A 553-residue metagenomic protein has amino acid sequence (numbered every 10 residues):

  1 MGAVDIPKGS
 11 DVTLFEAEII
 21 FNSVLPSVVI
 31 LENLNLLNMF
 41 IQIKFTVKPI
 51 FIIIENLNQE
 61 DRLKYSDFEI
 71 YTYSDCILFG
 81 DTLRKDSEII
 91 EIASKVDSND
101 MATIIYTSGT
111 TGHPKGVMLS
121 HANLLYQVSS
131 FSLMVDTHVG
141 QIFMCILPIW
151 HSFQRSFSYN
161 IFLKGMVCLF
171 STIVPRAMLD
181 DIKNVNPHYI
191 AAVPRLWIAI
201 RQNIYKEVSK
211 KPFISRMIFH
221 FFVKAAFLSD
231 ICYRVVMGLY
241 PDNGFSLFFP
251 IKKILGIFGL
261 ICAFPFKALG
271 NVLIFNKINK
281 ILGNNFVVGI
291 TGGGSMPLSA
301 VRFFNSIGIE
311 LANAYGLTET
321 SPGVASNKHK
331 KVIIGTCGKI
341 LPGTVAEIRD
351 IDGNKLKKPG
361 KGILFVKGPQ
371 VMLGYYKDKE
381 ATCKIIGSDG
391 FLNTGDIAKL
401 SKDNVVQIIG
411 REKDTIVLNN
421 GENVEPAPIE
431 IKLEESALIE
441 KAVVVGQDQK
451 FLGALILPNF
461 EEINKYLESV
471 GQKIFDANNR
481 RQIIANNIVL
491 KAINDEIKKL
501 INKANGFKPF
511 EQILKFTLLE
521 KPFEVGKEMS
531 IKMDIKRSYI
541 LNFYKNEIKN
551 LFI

Functional and structural regions predicted by a protein language model:
V4-F79: Structural core segment of the AMP-binding/adenylate-forming
V12, I19-N22, S27-L31, G368 (+3 more regions): AMP-binding/adenylate-forming catalytic core of the ANL superfamily
N56-E60, H220-R234, P265-I281, F286-I309: Short gly/Ser/Thr-rich phosphate-binding loop of adenylate-forming enzymes
I70-Y71, L83-Y106, H113, D136-I142: Conserved pre-ATP/AMP-binding loop-to-beta segment of ANL
A102-V128: Conserved AMP-binding A3 loop
T107, T344, D352-P359, I363-L418: Conserved ATP-binding/catalytic segment of the ANL
H121, M296, N305-I309, L317-G335 (+3 more regions): Active-site loops of AMP-binding adenylate-forming
L125-I142, I149-P250, F258-F275: Conserved AMP-binding/adenylation subdomain of ANL enzymes
